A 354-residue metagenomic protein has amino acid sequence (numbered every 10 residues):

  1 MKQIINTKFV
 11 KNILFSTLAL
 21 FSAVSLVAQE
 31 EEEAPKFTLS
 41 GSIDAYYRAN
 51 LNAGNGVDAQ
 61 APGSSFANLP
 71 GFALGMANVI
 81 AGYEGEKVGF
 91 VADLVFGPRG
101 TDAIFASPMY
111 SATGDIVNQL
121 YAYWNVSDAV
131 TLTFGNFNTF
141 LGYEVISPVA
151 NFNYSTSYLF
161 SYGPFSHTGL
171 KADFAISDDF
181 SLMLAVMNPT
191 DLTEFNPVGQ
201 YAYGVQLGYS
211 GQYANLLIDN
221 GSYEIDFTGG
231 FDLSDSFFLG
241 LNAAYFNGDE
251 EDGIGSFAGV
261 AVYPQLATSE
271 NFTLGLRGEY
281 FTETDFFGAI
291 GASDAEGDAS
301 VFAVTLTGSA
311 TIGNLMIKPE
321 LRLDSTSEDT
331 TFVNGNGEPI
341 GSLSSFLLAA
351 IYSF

Functional and structural regions predicted by a protein language model:
M1-A34: Cleavable N-terminal export/targeting peptides
E30-A45: Short N-terminal segments immediately surrounding and downstream of signal-peptide cleavage
A34, E84-V88, S127-A129, S177-D179 (+4 more regions): Outer-membrane beta-barrel channels and translocator barrels
T38-S42, G89-V91, T131-T133, S181-M183 (+5 more regions): Residue-level detector of the transmembrane beta-barrel scaffold of outer-membrane proteins
G41, A45, P70, L74 (+11 more regions): Residues on the lipid-exposed face of transmembrane beta-strands in outer-membrane beta-barrel proteins
Y46-G71, G100-Q119, S127-G208, A214-L216 (+1 more regions): Surface-exposed coil loops of outer-membrane beta-barrel proteins
G63-F66, G100-A103, P108-T113, Q212-L216 (+1 more regions): Outer-membrane beta-barrel pore domains
N78-R99, A175, S181, T228 (+1 more regions): Surface-exposed extracellular loop regions of Gram-negative outer-membrane beta-barrel proteins
